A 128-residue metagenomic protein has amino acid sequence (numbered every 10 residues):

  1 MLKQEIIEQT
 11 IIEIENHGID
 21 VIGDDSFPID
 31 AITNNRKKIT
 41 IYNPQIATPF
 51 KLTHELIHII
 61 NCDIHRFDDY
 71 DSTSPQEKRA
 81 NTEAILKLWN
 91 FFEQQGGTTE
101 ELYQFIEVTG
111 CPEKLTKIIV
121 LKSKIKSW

Functional and structural regions predicted by a protein language model:
M1-W128: Active-site hotspot residues in diverse enzymes, especially metal/ion-binding acidic/histidine motifs
